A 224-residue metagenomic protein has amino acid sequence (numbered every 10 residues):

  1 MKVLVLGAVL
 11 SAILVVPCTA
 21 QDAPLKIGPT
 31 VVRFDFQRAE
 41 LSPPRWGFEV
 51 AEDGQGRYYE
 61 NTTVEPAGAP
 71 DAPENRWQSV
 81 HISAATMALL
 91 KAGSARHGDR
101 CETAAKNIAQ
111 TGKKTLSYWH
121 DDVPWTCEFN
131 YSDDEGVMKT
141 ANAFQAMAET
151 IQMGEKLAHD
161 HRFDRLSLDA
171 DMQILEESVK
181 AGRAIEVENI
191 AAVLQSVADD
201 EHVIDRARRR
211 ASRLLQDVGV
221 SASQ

Functional and structural regions predicted by a protein language model:
V5-V15: Bacterial N-terminal signal peptides
C18-R38, C101-Q224: Short, well-ordered, aromatic-rich surface patches in folded extracellular/luminal domains
D22-D71: N-terminal secretory signal peptides
R33-F36, P43, A72-W77, A95-T103: N-terminal post-signal-peptidase region of extra-cytosolic proteins
G47-E49, G68-I82, D122-D133: Short amphipathic beta-strand/extended segments with alternating polar/hydrophobic composition
R57-Q78, Q173-E177, A192-V193: Acidic/histidine-rich, surface-exposed loop or edge segments in extracytoplasmic proteins
S83-A105: Charged, amphipathic alpha-helical segments
